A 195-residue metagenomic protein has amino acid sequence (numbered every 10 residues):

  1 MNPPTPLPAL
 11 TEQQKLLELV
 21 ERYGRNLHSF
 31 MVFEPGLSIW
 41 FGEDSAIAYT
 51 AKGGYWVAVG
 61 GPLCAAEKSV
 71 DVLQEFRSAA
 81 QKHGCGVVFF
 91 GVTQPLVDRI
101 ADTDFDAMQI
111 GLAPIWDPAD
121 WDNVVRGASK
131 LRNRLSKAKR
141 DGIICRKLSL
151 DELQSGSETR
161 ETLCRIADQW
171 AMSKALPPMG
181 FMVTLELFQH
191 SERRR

Functional and structural regions predicted by a protein language model:
P3-V57, P62, C85, F90-D106 (+2 more regions): A conserved beta-strand-loop-helix scaffold within acyl/acetyltransferase catalytic domains
A66-S78, V87: Conserved acetyl-CoA-binding loop-helix of GNAT-fold acetyltransferases
I110-W121: A glycine-rich helix N-cap at a beta->alpha junction
